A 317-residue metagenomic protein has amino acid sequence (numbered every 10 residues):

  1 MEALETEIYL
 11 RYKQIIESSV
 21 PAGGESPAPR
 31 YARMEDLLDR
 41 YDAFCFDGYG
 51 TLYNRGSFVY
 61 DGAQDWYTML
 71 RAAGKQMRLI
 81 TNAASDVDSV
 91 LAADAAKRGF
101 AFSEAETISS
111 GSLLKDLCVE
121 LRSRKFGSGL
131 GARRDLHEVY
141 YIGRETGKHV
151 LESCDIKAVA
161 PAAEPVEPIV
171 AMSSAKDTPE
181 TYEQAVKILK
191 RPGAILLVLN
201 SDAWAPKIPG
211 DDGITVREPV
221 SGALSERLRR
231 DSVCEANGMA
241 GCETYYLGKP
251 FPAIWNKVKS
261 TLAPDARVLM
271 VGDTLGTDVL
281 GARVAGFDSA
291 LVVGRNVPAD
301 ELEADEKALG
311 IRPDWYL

Functional and structural regions predicted by a protein language model:
M1-G48, N54-K75, A84-I108, K115-L317: Asp-based, Mg2+/Mn2+-dependent phosphohydrolase catalytic module
